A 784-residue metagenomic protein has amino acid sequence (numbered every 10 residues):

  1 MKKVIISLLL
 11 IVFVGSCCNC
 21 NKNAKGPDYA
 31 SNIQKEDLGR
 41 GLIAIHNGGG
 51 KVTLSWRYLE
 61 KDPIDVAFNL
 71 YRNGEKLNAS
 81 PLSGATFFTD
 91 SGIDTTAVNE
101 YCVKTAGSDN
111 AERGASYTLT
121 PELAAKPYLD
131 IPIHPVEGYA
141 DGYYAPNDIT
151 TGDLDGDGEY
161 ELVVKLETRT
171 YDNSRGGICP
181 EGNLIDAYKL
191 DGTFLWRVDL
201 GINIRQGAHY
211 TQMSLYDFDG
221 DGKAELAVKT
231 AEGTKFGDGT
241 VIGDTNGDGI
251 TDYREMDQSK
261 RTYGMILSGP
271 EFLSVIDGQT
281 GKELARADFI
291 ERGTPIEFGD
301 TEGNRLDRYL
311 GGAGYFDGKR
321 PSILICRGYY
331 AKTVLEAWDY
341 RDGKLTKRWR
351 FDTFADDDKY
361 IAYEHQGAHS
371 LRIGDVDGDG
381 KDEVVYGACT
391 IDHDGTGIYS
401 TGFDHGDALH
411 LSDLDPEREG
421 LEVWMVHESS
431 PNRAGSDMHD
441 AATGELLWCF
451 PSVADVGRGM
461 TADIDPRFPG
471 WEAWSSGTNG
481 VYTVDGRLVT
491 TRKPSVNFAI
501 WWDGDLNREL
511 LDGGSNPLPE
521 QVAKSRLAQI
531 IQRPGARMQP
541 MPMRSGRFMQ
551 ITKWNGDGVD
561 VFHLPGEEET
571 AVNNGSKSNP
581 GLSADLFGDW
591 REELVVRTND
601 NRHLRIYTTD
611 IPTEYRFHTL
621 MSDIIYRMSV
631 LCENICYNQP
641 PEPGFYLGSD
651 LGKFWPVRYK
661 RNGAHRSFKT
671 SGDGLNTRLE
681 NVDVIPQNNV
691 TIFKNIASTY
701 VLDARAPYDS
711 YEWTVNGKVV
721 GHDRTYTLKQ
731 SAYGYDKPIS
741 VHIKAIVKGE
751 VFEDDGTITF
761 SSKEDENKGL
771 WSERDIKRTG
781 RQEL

Functional and structural regions predicted by a protein language model:
G15-N32: Bacterial Sec-dependent signal peptides at the C-terminal "C-region" and cleavage site
P27-D37, G49-K51, Y58-P63, P81-G672: Beta-propeller-forming repeat regions
G50-L54, T691, I696-Y700: Structural beta-strand segments of beta-rich domains
V66, R705-E712: Solvent-exposed loop segments of extracellular immunoglobulin-like
L70-R72, W713-V715: Conserved aromatic beta-strand anchor motif in extracellular beta-sandwich/beta-rich domains
G84-T95, T725-I739: Solvent-exposed segments in extracellular or luminal domains encompassing
A111-T120, V751-S762: Edge beta-strands of extracellular beta-sandwich domains
V715-K729: Surface-exposed, flexible coil segments in extracellular/virion-facing regions
